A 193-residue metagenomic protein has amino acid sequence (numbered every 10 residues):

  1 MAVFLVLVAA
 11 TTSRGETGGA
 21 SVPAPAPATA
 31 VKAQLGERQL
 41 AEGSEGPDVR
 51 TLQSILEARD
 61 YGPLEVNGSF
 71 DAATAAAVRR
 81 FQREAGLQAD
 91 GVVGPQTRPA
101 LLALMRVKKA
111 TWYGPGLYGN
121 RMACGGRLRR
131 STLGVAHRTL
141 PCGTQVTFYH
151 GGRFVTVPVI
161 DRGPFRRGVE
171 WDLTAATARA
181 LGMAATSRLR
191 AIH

Functional and structural regions predicted by a protein language model:
M1-A2, E16: N-terminal export and membrane-targeting signals
V3, A33, E37-R38: Primarily auto-inhibitory N-terminal propeptides
L7-Q34: C-terminal region of N-terminal signal peptides and the immediate post-cleavage residues of exported proteins
G19-A24, A85-D90, P115-C124, A175: Charged, low-complexity, helix/coiled-coil-prone segments
G19-P23, G36, L40-A41, P47 (+1 more regions): Intrinsically disordered, low-complexity, compositionally biased regions/tails
A28-L35, L56-E57, Y61, V157: Generic signal for short, ordered secondary-structure residues within or immediately flanking folded domains
Q34, D48, P99-H193: Secreted/periplasmic proteins
Q39-R50, S54-P99: Short acidic, glycine/serine/threonine-rich helix-capping segments at coil-helix boundaries
